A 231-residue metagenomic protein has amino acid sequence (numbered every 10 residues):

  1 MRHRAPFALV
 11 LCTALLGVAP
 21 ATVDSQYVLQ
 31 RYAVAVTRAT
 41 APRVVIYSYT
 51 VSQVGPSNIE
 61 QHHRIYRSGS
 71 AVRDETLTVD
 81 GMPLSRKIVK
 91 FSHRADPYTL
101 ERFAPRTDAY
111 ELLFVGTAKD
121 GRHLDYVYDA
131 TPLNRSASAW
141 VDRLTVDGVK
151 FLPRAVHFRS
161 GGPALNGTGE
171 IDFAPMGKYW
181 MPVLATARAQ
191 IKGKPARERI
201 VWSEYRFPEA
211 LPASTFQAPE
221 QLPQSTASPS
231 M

Functional and structural regions predicted by a protein language model:
M1-A8: Bacterial N-terminal signal peptides that target proteins for export
A8-G17: Bacterial N-terminal signal peptides
G17-E60, P219-M231: N-terminal cleavable signal peptides for secretion/export
A21-R31, R38-A41, T76-R143, V149-K150 (+3 more regions): Flexible, processing/modification-adjacent segments and terminal tails in exported/periplasmic/extracellular proteins
I46-M82: N-terminal, post-signal-peptide region of Sec/Tat-exported proteins
S57-E60, R106, S138-W140, G167: Residues that act as N-cap/strand-start positions at coil-to-secondary-structure junctions
Q61-Y66, L84-S92, T168-E170, R197-S203: Short amphipathic beta-strand/extended segments with alternating polar/hydrophobic composition
V115-T117, H123-Q217: Gly/Pro-enriched, hydrophobic low-complexity segments that function as extracytoplasmic propeptides/linkers
